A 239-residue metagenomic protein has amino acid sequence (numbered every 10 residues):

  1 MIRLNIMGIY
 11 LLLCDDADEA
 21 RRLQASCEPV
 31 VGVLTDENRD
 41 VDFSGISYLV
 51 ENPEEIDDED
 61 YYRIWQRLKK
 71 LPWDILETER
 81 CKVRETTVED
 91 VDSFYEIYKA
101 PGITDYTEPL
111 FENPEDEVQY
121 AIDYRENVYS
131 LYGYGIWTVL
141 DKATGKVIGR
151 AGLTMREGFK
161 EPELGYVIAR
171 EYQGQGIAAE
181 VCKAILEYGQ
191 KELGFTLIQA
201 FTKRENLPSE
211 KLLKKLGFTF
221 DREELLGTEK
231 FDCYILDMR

Functional and structural regions predicted by a protein language model:
I6-I9, Y48-E171, Y188, E192 (+2 more regions): GNAT-family acyltransferases
L12-G45: Acidic, Mg2+-coordinating phosphoryl-transfer loop and its flanking beta/alpha structural elements, shared across
D16, V118, C182: Aromatic/hydrophobic pocket-lining residues that form the small-molecule binding cavity in soluble enzyme cores
K146, E205-R222: Conserved active-site alpha-helix within GNAT-family acetyltransferase domains
Y166-I168, G174-K191, L207-K215: Conserved acetyl-CoA-binding loop-helix of GNAT-fold acetyltransferases
A200-E210, G227-E229: Conserved beta-strand-loop-alpha-helix junction that forms the acyl-donor binding cleft
